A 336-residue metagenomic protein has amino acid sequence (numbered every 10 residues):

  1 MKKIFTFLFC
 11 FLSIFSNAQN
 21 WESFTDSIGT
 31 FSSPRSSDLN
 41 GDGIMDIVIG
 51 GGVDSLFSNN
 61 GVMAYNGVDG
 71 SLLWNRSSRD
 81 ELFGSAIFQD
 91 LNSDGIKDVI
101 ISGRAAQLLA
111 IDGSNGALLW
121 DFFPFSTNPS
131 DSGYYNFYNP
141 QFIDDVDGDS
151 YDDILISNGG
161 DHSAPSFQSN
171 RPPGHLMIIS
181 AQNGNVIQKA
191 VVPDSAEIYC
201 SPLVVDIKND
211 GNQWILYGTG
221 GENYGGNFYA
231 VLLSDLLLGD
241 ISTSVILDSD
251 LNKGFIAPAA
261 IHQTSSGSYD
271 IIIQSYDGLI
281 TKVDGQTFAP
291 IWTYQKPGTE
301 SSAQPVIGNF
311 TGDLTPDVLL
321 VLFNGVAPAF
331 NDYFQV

Functional and structural regions predicted by a protein language model:
M1-N20: Bacterial Sec-dependent N-terminal signal peptides
Q19-R35, I47, G61-A64, S71-S78 (+5 more regions): Aromatic (tryptophan-biased) beta-strands that constitute blades/sheets of beta-rich domains
S32-G41, G50, G84-L91, Y138-G148 (+7 more regions): Beta-propeller blade termini
G43-M45, L72, G95-K97, L118 (+4 more regions): Glycine-aliphatic tripeptides that mark coil-to-beta-strand junctions in extracellular and membrane proteins
I47-G51, V99-G103, I154-N158, Q213-G220 (+2 more regions): Hydrophobic beta-strand segments that make up the repeating blades of beta-propeller and related beta-repeat
G52-F57, A105-Q107, G160-P165, G220-G225 (+2 more regions): Short glycine/acidic-enriched loop and turn motifs that connect beta-strands
N60-M63, Q107-L109, G174-M177, N227-Y229 (+2 more regions): A short loop-to-beta-strand structural motif that recurs across blades of beta-propeller domains
N66, D112, S180, L232-D235 (+1 more regions): Structural recognition of the beta-propeller blade-terminating site
